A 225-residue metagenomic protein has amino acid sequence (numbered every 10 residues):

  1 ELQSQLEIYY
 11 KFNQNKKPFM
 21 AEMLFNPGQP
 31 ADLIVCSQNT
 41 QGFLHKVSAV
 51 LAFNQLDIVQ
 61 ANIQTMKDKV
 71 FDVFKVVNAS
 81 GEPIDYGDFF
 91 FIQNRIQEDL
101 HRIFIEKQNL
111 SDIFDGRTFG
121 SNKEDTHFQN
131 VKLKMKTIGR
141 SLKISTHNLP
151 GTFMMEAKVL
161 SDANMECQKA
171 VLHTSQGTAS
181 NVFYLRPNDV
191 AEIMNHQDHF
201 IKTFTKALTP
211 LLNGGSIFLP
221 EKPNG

Functional and structural regions predicted by a protein language model:
E1-G225: Regulatory modules associated with amino-acid/nitrogen control
